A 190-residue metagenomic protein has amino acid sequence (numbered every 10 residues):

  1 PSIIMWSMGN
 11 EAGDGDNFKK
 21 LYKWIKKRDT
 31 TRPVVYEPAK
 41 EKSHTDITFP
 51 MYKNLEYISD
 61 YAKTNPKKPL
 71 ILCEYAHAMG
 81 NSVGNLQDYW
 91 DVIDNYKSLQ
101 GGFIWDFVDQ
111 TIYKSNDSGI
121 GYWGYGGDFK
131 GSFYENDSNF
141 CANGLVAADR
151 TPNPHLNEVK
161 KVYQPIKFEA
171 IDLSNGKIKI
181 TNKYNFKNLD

Functional and structural regions predicted by a protein language model:
P1-K177, K183-L189: Extended substrate-binding grooves/exosites of carbohydrate-active enzymes
